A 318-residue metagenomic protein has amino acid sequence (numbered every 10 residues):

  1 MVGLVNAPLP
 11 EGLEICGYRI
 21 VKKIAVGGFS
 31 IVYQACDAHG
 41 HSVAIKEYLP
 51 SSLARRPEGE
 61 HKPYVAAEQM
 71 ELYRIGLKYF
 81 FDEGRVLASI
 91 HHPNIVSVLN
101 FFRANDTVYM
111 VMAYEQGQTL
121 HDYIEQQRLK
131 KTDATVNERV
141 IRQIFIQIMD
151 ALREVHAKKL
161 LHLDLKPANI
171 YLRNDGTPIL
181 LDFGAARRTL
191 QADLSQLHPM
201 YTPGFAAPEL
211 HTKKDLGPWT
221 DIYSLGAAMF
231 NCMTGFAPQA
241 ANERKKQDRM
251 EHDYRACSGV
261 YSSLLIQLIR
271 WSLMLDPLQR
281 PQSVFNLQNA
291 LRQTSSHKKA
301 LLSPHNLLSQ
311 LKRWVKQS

Functional and structural regions predicted by a protein language model:
P57-S89: AlphaC helix of the eukaryotic protein kinase fold
F101: Activation-segment/catalytic-loop signature of the eukaryotic protein kinase fold
N105-T119, Y123: Conserved short submotifs of the Hanks-type protein kinase catalytic core that shape the nucleotide-binding pocket
H121-V136: AlphaC helix of the protein kinase catalytic domain
I144-F145: Activation segment signature within eukaryotic-like protein kinase domains
I148-L160: Protein kinase catalytic-loop region centered on the HRD/HxD motif
S195-E209: Conserved activation segment of eukaryotic-like protein kinases, specifically the C-terminal portion of the activation
